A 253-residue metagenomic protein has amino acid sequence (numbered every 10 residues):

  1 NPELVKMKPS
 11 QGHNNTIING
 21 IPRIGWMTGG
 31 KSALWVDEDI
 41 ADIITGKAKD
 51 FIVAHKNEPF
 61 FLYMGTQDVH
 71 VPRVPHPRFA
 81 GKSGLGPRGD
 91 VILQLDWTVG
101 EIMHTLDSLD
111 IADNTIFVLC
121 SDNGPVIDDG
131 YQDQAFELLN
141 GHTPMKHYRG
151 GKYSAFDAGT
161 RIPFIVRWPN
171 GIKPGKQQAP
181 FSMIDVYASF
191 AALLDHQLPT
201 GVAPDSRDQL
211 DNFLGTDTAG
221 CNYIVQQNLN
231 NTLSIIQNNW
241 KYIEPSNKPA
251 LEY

Functional and structural regions predicted by a protein language model:
N1-G30, E244: Catalytic-site neighborhoods of secreted/periplasmic enzymes that process anionic sulfate/phosphate groups
P2, G46-V91, V126-D128, Q132-A135: Active-site His/acidic residue clusters
G30-D42, G81-Q94: The substrate-binding groove and active-site-proximal loops of carbohydrate-active enzymes, especially glycoside
D42-G46, L93-G100, F181-A188, P204-R207: A structural signal for well-ordered alpha-helical segments within the folded catalytic domains of diverse enzymes
H55-L62, I111-F117, R161-I162, A219-N222 (+1 more regions): Loop/turn elements at helix/coil->beta-strand transitions in domains of secreted/extracellular proteins
P59-G65, I92, V99, L106 (+4 more regions): Beta-strand elements within well-structured catalytic alpha/beta cores of enzymes that handle phosphate/sulfate esters
P72-P75, G81-L85, H104, S108-G171: Histidine-centered active-site microenvironments of extracellular/periplasmic hydrolases and transferases
P125-A155, G171-A179, M183-Y253: C-terminal cap/loop subdomain of S1 sulfatases and analogous C-terminal strand-loop tails that border
